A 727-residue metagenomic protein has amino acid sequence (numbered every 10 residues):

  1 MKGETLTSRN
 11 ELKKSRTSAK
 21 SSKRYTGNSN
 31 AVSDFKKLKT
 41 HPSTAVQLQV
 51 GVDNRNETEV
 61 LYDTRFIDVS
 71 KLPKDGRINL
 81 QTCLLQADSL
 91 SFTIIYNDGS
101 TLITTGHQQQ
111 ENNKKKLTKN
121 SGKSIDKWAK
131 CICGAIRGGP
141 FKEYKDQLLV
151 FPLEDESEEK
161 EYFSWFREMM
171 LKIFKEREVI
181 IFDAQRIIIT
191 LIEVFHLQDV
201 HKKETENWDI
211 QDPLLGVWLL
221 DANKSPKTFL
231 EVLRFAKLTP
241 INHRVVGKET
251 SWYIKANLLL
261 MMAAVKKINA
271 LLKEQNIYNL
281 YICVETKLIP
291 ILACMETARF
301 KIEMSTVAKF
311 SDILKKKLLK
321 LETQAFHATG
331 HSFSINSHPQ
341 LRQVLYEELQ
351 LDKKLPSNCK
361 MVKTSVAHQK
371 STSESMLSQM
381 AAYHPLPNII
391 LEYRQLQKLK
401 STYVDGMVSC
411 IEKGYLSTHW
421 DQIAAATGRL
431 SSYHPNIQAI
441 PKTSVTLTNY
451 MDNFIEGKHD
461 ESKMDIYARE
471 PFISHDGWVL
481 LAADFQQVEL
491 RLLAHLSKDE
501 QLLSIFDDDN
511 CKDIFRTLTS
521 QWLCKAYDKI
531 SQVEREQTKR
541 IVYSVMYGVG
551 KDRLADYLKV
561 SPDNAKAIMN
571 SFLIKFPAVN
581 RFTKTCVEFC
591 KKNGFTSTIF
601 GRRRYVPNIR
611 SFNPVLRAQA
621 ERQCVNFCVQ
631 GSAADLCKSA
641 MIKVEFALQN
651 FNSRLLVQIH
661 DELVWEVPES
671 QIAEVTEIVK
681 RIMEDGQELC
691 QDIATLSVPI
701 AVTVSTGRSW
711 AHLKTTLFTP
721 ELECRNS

Functional and structural regions predicted by a protein language model:
K2-I173, R177-E178: Long, highly charged low-complexity segments
K2-V52, E156-E159, S164-P226, T239 (+1 more regions): Conserved catalytic core of nucleotide polymerization and phosphodiester-bond processing enzymes
T228-V246: Extended, non-transmembrane interaction/recognition domains
